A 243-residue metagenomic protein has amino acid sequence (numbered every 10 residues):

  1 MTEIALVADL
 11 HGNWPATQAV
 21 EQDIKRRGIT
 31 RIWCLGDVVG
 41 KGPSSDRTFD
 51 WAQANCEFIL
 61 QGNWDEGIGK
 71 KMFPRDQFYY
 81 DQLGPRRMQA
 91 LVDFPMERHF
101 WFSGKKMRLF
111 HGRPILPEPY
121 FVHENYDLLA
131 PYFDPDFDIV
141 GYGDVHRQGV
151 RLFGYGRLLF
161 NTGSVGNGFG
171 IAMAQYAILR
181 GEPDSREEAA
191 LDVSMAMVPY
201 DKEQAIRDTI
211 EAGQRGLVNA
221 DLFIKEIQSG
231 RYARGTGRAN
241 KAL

Functional and structural regions predicted by a protein language model:
T2-H11, K106-R113, L159-G163, M195: Active-site-proximal beta-strand elements of phosphoester/diester hydrolases
T2-V92: Core catalytic region of metal-dependent phosphoesterases/phosphodiesterases, especially metallo-beta-lactamase-like
H11-A16, G40-P43, E66-K70, V140-F153 (+1 more regions): Active-site environment of divalent metal-dependent phosphoester hydrolases
I24-I29, F102-S103, D134-D136, I178: Glycine-rich phosphate-binding loop signature in dinucleotide/nucleotide-binding domains
M72-P85, L116-F133: Binuclear metal-dependent hydrolase catalytic cores centered on His/Asp/Glu-rich metal-binding motifs
L91-L128, D136: Internal, conserved structured core segments that host functional sites
E124-V165, A174-Y176: Anionic-ligand binding region
L152-L243: Acidic, His/Gly-rich catalytic cores of divalent-metal-dependent hydrolytic chemistry
